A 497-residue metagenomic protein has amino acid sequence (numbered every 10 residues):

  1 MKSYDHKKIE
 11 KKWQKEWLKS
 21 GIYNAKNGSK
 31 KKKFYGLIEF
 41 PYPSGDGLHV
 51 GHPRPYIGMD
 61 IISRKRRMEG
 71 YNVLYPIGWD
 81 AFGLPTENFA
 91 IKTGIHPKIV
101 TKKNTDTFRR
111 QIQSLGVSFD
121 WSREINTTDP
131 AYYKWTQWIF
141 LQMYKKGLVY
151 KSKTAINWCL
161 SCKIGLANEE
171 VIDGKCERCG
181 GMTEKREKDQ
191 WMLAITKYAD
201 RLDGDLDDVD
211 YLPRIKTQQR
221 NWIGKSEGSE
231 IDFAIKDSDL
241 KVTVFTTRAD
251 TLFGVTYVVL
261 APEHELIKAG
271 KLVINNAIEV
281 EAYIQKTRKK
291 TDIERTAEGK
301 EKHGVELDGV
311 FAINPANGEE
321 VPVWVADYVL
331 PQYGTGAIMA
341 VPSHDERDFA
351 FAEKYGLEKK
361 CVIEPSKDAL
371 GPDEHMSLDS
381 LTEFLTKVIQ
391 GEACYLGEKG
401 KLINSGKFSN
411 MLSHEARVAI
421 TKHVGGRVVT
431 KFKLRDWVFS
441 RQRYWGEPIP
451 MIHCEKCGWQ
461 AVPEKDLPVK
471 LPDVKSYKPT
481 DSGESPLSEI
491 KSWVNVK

Functional and structural regions predicted by a protein language model:
M1-L37, R67-P76, V100-R109, Y283-W324: Conserved oxyanion/phosphate-binding beta-strand-loop segments in alpha/beta enzyme cores
S3, K12, E16-S20, K92-F245 (+1 more regions): Residue patterns forming the tRNA-binding/recognition surfaces of aminoacyl-tRNA synthetases and related DALR
K26-I95, E124-I139, T246-T247, N314-F351: N-terminal catalytic cores of NTP/NDP-binding nucleotidyl/phosphoryl-transfer enzymes
Y56-I57, E306, S492-V494: Aromatic- and glycine-enriched glycan-recognition loops and surfaces that form the carbohydrate-binding subsites
M59, N72, H264-P365: Catalytic alpha/beta core of large soluble enzyme barrels
T183, I195, F253-A282, K286 (+1 more regions): Nucleotide/phosphate-binding sheet-loop regions of phosphoryl- and nucleotidyl-transfer enzymes
I223-E227, A249-L252, E301-E306, P315-N317 (+1 more regions): A short catalytic or substrate-binding loop motif that flags glycine-/basic-rich loops and adjacent residues that bind
I235-K241, K268-E279, V496-K497: Short, basic, low-complexity termini and linkers enriched in Ser/Thr/Gly/Pro that act as targeting/leader peptides
